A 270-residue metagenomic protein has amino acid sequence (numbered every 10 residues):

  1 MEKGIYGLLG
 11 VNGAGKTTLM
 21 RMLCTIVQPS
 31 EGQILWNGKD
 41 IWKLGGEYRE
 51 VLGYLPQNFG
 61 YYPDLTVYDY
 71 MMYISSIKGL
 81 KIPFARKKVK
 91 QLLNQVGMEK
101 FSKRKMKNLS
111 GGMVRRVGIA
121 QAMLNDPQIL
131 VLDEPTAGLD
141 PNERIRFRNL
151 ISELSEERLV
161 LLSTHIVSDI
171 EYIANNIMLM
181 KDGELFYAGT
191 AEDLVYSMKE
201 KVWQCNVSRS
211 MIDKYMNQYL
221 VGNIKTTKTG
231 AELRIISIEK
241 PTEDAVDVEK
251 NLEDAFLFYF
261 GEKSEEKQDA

Functional and structural regions predicted by a protein language model:
M1, G32-K43, E47-Y48: Conserved ABC transporter NBD signature motif
V11-G15: Walker A (P-loop) phosphate-binding loop of ABC-type ATPase nucleotide-binding domains
M72, S76, P83-F101: Conserved ABC ATPase "signature" region
K105-L109: Conserved ABC ATPase signature
L130-E134: Catalytic Walker B motif of ABC-type/P-loop ATPase nucleotide-binding domains
F147-R234: ABC transporter nucleotide-binding domain
